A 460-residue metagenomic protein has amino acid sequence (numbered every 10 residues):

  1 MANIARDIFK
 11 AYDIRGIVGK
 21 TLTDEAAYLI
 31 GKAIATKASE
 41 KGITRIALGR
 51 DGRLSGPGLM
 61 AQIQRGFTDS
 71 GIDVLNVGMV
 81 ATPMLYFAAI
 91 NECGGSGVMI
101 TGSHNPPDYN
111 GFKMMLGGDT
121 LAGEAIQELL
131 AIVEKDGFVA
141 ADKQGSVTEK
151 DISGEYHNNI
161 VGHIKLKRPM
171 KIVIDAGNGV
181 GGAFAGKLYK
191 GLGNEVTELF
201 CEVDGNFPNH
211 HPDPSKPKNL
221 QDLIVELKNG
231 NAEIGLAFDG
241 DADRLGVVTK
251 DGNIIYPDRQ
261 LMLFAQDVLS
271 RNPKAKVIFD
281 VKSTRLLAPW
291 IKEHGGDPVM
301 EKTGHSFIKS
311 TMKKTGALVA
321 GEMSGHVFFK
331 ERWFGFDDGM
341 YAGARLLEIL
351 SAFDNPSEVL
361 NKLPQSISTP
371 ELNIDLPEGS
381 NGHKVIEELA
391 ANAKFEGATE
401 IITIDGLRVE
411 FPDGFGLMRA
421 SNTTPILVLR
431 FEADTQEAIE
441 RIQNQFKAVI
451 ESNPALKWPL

Functional and structural regions predicted by a protein language model:
M1-R65, D69-S70, E149-K171: An N-terminal, well-structured beta->alpha segment
E40, T44-Y109, N158, L188-V248: N-terminal small/polar loop signature for handling phosphorylated ligands or for N-terminal nucleophile
V74-P83, I254-P257, F279-D280, E301-K302: Active-site nucleophile and cofactor-binding loops and adjacent substrate-binding regions of central metabolic enzymes
G97-S103, P107, L227-T249, I254 (+1 more regions): Glycine-rich phosphate-binding loop
P107-D108, L116-G123, E128-A131, R168 (+1 more regions): Replace "Mg2+/Mn2+-dependent" with "divalent metal-dependent
N110-G230: Gly/Ser/Thr-enriched, mixed-charge loops and adjacent short helices that form phosphate/oxyanion-binding elements
S270-R430, T435-L460: Phosphate-binding and adjacent anionic-ligand microenvironments
